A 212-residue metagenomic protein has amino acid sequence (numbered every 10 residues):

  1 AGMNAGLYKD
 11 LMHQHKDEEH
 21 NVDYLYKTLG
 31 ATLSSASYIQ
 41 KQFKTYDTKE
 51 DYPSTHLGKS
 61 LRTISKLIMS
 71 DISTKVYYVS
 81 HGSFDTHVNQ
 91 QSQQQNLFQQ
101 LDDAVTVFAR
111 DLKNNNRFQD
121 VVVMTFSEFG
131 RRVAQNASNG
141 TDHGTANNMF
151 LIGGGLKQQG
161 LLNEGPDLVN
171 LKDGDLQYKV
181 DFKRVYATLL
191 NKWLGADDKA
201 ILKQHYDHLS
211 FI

Functional and structural regions predicted by a protein language model:
A1-D103, V107-N114, A134, N148-G155 (+1 more regions): Feature for exported/extracytoplasmic and membrane-associated proteins, marking the mature portion
Q95, S138-T141: Short secondary-structure boundary/capping segments
V105, L112-A137: Metal-dependent active-site segment of extracytoplasmic phospho-/sulfohydrolases and closely related
G144-A146: Short, solvent-exposed loop/turn segments at the edges of secondary structure
